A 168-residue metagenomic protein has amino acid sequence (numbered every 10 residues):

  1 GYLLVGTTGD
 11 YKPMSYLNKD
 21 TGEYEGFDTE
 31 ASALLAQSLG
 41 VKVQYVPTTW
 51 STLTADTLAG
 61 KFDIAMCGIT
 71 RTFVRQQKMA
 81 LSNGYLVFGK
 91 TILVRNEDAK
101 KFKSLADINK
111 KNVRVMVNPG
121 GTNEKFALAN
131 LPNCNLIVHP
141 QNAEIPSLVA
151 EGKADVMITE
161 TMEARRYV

Functional and structural regions predicted by a protein language model:
G1-G68: Extracytoplasmic small-molecule ligand-binding "clamshell" domains of the periplasmic binding protein/Venus flytrap
L3-T7, L105-G120: Short loop->beta-strand "edge-of-pocket" segments that line small-molecule binding or catalytic clefts across diverse
K12, V87-I92, D98, V113: Small-molecule pocket liners
S15-T21, S32-K42, S104-N109, T122-P140 (+1 more regions): Ligand-binding cleft/hinge of the Venus flytrap
K19, F73-F88, N133, Y167-V168: Ligand-binding "clamshell"
E25, K42-T49, V117-N118, C134-N142 (+1 more regions): Short beta-strand-to-loop elements that line the ligand-binding cleft of bilobed periplasmic-binding protein-like
S51-A55, G68-K78, K125-A129, A150-V168: A ligand-binding cleft/hinge motif common to bilobed small-molecule-binding domains
S82-N83, N96-R114: Flexible hinge/capping segments at coil-to-helix
